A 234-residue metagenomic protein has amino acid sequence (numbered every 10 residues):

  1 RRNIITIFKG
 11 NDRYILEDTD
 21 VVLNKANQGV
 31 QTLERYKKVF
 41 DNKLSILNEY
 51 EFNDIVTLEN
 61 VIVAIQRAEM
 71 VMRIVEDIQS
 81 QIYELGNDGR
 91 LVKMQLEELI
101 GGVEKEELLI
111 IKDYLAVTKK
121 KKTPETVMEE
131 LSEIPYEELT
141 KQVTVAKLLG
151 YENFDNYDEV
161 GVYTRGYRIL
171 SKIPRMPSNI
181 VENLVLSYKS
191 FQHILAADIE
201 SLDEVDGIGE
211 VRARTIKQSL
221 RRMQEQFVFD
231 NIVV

Functional and structural regions predicted by a protein language model:
R2-N3, Y188: Short, well-ordered alpha-helix to beta-strand connector turns
N3-V56: Conserved phosphate-handling catalytic cores of large alpha/beta enzymes
R35-E51, T57-E204, E210-V234: Long, highly charged, low-complexity intrinsically disordered interaction regions that mediate electrostatic DNA/RNA
